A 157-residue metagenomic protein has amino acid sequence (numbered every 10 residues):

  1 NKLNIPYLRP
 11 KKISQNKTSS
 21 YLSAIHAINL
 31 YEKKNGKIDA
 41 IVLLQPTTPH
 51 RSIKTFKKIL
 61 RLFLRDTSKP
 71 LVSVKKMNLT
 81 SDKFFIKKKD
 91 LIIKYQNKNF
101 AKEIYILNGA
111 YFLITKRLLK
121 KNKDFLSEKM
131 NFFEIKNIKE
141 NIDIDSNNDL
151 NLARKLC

Functional and structural regions predicted by a protein language model:
K2-T18, L22: Conserved donor nucleotide-binding strand/loop of the catalytic core
R9, E32-P49: Short beta-strand-to-loop acidic/aromatic patch adjacent to the donor-nucleotide binding site
K17-L22, H26, A40, T48-I138: Conserved core of the sugar-phosphate nucleotidyltransferase
E134-C157: C-terminal and late-domain segments of enzyme folds
